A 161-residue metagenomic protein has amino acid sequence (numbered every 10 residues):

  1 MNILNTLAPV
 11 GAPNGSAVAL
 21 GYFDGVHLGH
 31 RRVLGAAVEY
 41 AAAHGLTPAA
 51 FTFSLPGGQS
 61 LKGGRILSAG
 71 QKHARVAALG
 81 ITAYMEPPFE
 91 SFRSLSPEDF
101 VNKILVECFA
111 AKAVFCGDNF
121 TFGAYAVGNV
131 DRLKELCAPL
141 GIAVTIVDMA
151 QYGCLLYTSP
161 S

Functional and structural regions predicted by a protein language model:
N2-A8: Short acidic-hydrophobic, aromatic-tinged amphipathic segments that line or gate anion-handling sites
P9-G64, S68: N-terminal catalytic cores of NTP/NDP-binding nucleotidyl/phosphoryl-transfer enzymes
H44-T47, I81, I142: Short glycine/serine/threonine/alanine-rich loop segments
G58-L140: N-terminal Rossmann-like or analogous alpha/beta NTP/dinucleotide-binding catalytic cores that position adenine
A143-G153: Short, flexible loop segments at boundaries between secondary-structure elements
Y157-S161: Conserved small/polar residues in nucleotide/adenosyl-binding loops
